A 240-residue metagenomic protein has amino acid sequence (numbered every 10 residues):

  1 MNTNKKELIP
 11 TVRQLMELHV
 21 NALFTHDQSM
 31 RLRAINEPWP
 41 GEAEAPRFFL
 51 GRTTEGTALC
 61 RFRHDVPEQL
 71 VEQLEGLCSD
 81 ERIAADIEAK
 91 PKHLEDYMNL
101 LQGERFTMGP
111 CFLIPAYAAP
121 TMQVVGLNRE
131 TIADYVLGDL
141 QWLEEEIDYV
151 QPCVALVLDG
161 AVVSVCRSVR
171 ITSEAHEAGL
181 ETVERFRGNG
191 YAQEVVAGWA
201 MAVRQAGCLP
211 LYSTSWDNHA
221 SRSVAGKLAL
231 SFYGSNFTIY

Functional and structural regions predicted by a protein language model:
N2-D134: Acyl-donor-binding surface of acyltransferase catalytic domains
L59-R61, E174, V203-S215: Conserved GNAT acetyl-CoA-binding A-motif
K92-D96, L100-R105, Q141-W142, Y149-Q151 (+2 more regions): FIC/Doc superfamily catalytic core
T121-V154: Internal catalytic-core helix/loop-beta-alpha segment that presents or stabilizes conserved functional determinants
E145-P152, V157-A175, L180-V183: A conserved beta-strand-loop-helix scaffold within acyl/acetyltransferase catalytic domains
A178, G188-A202, S223-K227: Conserved acetyl-CoA-binding loop-helix of GNAT-fold acetyltransferases
Y212-S223, T238-Y240: Conserved beta-strand-loop-alpha-helix junction that forms the acyl-donor binding cleft
G226-N236: Conserved acetyl-CoA-binding loop of GNAT-fold acetyltransferases
